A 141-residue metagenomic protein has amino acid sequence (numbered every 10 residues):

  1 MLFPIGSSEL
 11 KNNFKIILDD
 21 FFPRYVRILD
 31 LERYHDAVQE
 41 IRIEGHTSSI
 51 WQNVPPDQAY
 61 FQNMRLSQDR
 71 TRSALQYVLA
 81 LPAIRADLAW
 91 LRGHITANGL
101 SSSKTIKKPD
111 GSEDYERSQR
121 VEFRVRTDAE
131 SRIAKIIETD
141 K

Functional and structural regions predicted by a protein language model:
M1, N12-V38: Extracytoplasmic beta-rich ectodomain segments of secreted or membrane-anchored proteins
P4, S8, N12-K15, Q39-K135 (+1 more regions): Periplasmic OmpA-like peptidoglycan-binding domain that tethers envelope proteins to the cell wall
